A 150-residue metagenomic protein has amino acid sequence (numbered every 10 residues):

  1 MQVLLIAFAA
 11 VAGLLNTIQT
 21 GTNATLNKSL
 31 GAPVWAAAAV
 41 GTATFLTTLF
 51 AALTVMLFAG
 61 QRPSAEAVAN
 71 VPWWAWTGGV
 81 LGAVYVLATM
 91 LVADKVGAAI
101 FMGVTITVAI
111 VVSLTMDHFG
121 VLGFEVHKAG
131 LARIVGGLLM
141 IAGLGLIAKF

Functional and structural regions predicted by a protein language model:
M1-I18, T22-S29, F45-W74, V96 (+2 more regions): Membrane-interface interhelical linkers
L14, L46, V80, V96 (+3 more regions): Hydrophobic/aromatic residues within the transmembrane alpha-helices of Major Facilitator Superfamily
I18, V84, V111-T115: Residue positions within transmembrane alpha-helices of multi-pass solute transporters
S29-P33, A88-V104: Structural motif at transmembrane-helix junctions in multi-pass transporters
P33-G41: Membrane-interface alpha-helices at helix entry/exit sites of multi-pass transporters
A36, V92, F119-V121: Hydrophobic/aromatic residues within transmembrane alpha-helices of multi-pass small-molecule transporters
A39, V104-T105, V135: Hydrophobic core positions of alpha-helical segments in small-molecule transporters and transporter systems
A43-T47, V104-F119: Alpha-helical transmembrane segments of compact multi-pass small-molecule transporters, enriched in specific families
